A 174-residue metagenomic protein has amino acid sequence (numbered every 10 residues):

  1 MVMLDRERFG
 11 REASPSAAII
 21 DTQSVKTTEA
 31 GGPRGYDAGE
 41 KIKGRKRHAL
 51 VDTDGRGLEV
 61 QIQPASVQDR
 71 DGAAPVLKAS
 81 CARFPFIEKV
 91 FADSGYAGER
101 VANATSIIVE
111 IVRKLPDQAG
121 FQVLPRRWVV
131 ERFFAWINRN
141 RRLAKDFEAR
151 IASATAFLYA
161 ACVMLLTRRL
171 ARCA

Functional and structural regions predicted by a protein language model:
M1-A174: Short alpha-helical elements
